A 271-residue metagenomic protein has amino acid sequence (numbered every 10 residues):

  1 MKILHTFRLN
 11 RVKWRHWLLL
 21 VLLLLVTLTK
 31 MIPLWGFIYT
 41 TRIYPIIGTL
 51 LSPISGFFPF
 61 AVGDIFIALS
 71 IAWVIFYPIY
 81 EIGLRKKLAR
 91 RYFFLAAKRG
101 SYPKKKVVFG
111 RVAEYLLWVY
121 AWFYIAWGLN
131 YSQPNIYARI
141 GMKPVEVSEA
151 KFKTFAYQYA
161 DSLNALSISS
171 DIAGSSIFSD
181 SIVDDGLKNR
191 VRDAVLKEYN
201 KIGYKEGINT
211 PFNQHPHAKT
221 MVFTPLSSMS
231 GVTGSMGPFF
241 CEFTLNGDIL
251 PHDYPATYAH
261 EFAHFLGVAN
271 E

Functional and structural regions predicted by a protein language model:
M1-L9, G83-V108: Membrane-interfacial, low-structure loops and terminal tails that flank and connect transmembrane helices in multi-pass
F7-L20, V107-V112: Alpha-helical transmembrane segments and their helix-start/interface "positive-inside/aromatic belt" motifs in integral
L20-R85: Membrane-embedded alpha-helical segments of integral membrane proteins
P59, A256-A269: Active-site recognition of the HExxH zinc-binding catalytic motif
I67, I71-Y80, Y102-Y137: Transmembrane alpha-helices and immediately adjacent membrane-cytoplasm interface residues in multi-pass integral
L129-E198: Membrane-interface segments at or immediately adjacent to transmembrane helices that form the boundary between
G174-E242: Auxiliary, metal-adjacent structural segments of Zn-dependent hydrolase domains
P238-F240, L250-Y254: Extracytoplasmic
